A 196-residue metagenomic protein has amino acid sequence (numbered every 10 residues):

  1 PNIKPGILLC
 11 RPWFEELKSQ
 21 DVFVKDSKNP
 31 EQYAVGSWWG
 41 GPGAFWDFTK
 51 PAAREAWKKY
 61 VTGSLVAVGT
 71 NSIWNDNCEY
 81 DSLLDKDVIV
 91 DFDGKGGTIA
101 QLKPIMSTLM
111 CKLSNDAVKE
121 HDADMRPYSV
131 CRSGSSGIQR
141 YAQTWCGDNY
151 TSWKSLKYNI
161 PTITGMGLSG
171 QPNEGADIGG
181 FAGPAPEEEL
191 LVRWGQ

Functional and structural regions predicted by a protein language model:
P1-Q196: Catalytic-domain carbohydrate-binding cleft regions of carbohydrate-active enzymes
